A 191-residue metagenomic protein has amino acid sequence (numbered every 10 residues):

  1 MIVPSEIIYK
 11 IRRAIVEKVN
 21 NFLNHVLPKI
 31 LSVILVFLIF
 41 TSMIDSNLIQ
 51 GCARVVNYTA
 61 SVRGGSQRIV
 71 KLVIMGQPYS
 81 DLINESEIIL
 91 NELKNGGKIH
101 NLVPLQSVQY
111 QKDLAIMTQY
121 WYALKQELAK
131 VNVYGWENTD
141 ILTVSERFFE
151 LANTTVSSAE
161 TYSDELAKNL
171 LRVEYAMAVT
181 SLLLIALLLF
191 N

Functional and structural regions predicted by a protein language model:
M1-I30, L171, Y175: Positive-inside N-terminal membrane-insertion signal
I15-F22, I44, L48-G51, S158 (+1 more regions): Juxtamembrane loop-transmembrane helix junctions in multi-pass integral membrane proteins, especially the extracellular
N24-P28, C52, L124: An N-terminus-focused feature that recognizes amino-terminal "leader" regions
S32-I39, F148, V179-L189: Hydrophobic alpha-helical transmembrane segments of multipass integral membrane proteins
F37-L48, Q126-K130, L187: Short, charged/polar, low-complexity loop and linker segments that flank or interrupt alpha-helical bundles
L48-Y110, V133-D140: Membrane-proximal N-terminal soluble sensing/regulatory segments of transmembrane proteins
V56, S61, G65-L72, K112-L171: Extracytoplasmic
T161-N191: Selective recognition of signaling/oligomerization transmembrane alpha-helices
